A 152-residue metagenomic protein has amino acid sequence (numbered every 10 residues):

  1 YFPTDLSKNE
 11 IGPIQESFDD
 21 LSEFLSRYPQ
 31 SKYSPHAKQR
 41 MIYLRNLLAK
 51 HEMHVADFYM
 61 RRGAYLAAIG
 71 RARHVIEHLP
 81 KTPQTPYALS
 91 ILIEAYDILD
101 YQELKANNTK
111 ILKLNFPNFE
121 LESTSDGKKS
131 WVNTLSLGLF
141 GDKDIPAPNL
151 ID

Functional and structural regions predicted by a protein language model:
Y1-D152: Acidic, polar-rich low-complexity tracts and alpha-helical solenoid repeat scaffolds
